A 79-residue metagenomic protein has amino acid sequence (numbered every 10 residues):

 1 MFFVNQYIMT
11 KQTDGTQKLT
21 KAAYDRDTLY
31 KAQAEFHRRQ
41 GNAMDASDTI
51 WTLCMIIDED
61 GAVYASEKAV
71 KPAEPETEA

Functional and structural regions predicted by a protein language model:
M1-K21, I50: Short aromatic-glycine-(Arg/Gly/Cys) micro-motifs in beta-strand/loop hairpins
V4-N5, M9, R26, R38 (+2 more regions): Intrinsically disordered, low-complexity regions enriched in small/polar residues
M9-K11, D27-L29, E59-D60: Generic structural motif
T16-Q17, D25-W51: A short, charged, amphipathic alpha-helix used as a generic interaction element across diverse proteins
K21, G41-A79: Short, mixed-charge low-complexity intrinsically disordered segments
